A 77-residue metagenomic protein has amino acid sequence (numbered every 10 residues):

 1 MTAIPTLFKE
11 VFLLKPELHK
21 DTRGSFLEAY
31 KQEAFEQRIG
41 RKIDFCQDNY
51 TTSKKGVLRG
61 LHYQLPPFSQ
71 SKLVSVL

Functional and structural regions predicted by a protein language model:
M1-L77: Non-catalytic, conserved peripheral segments adjacent to functional cores
